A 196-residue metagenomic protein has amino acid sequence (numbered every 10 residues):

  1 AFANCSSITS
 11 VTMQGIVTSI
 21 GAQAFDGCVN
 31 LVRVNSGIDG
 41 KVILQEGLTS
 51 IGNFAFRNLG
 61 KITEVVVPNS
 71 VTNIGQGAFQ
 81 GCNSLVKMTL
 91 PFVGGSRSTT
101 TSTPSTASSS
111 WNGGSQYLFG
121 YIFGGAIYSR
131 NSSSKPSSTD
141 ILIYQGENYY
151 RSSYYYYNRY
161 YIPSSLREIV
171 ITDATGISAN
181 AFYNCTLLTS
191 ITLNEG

Functional and structural regions predicted by a protein language model:
A1-G196: Solvent-exposed loop and capping/linker segments of extracellular ligand-binding repeat ectodomains
